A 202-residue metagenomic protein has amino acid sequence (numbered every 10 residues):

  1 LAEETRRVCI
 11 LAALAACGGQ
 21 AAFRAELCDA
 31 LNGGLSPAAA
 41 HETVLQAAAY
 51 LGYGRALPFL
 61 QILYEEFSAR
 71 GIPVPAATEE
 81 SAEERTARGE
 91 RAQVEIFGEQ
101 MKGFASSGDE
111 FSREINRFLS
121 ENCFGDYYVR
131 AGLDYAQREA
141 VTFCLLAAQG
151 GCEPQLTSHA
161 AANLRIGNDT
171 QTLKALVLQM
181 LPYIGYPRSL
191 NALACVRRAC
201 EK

Functional and structural regions predicted by a protein language model:
L1-T5, A16-C17, A21-N32, R55-A136 (+4 more regions): Acidic, glycine/proline-rich low-complexity segments that act as flexible tails and inter-domain linkers
T5-L14, T43-V44, Q137-A147, L156 (+1 more regions): Short, structured motif recognition centered on aromatic/hydrophobic residues
I10-A21, G151: Alpha-helical bundle segments that constitute or directly flank the non-heme di-iron/ferroxidase center
L35-A39: Winged helix-turn-helix DNA-binding recognition segment
E42, A48-G54: Substrate/cofactor-recognition hotspot
A131, C144-G150, N163: Short, glycine/charged-rich beta-strand-loop motifs at protein surfaces that mediate ligand recognition and catalysis
C152-A161: Strongly charged, low-complexity linkers/loops
